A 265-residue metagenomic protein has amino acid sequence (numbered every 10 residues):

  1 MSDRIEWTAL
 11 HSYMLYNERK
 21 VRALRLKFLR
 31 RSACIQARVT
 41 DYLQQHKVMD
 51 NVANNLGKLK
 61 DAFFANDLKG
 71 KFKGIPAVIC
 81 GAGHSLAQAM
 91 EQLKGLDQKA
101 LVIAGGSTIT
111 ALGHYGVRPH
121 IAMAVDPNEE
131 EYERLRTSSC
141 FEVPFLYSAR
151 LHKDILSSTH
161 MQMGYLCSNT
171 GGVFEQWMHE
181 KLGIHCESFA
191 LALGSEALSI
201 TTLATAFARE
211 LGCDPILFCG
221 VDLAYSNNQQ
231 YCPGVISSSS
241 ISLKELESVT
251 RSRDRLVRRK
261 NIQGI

Functional and structural regions predicted by a protein language model:
M1-A100, H114-Y115, E130-V143, K153-I155 (+3 more regions): N-terminal donor/sugar-recognition subdomains of glycan-related enzymes, prototypically the membrane-proximal stem
H84-S85, A100-A104, D126-E130, T137 (+3 more regions): Short, glycine/acidic-rich beta->alpha junctions
A100-T108, H120-D126, E142-R150: Short internal beta-strands
T108-A111, E129-Y132, H152-I155, G172-V173 (+1 more regions): Short gly/pro/ser/thr-enriched loop/turn and capping motifs at secondary-structure boundaries
T108-I109, Y115-D126, A208-C232: Glycine-rich phosphate/pyrophosphate-binding loops and their adjacent beta-strand/loop elements at enzyme active sites
M123-E129, R136-V143, Y165-N169, C232-R253: Acidic, Ser/Thr-rich peripheral helices and adjacent loops at domain boundaries
D154-L223: Active-site/ligand-binding-proximal alpha/beta "capping" segment
A197-T202, K244-I265: Polyanion-binding loop/helix "lid" in catalytic or ligand-binding cores
